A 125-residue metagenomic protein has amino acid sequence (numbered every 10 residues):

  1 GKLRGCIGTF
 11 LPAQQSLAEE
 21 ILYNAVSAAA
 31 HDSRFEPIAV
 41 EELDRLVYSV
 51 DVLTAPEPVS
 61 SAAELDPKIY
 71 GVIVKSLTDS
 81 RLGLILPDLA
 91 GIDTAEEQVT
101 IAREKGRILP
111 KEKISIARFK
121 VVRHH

Functional and structural regions predicted by a protein language model:
K2-H125: Basic nucleic-acid-binding interfaces
